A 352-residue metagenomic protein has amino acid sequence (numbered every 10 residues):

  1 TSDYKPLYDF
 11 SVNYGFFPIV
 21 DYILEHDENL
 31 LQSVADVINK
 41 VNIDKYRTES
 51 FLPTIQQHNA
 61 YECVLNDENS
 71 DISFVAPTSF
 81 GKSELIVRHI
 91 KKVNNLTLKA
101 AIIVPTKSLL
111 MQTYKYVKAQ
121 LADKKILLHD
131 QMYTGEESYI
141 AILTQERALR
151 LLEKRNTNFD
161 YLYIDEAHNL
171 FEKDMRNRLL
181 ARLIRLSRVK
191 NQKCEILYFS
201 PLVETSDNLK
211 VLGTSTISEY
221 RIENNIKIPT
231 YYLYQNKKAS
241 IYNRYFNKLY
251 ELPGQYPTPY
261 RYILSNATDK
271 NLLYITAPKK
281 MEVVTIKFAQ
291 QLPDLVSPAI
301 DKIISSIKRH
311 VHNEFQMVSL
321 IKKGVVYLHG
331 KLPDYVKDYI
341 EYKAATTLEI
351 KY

Functional and structural regions predicted by a protein language model:
T1-Y352: N-terminal helicase ATP-binding lobe
